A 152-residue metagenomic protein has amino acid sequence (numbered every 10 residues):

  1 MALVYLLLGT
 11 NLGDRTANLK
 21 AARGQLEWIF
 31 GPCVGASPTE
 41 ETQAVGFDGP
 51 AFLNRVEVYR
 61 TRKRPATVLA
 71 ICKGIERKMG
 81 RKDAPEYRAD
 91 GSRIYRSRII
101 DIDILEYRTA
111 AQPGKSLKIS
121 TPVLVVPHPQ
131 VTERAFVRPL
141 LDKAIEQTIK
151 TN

Functional and structural regions predicted by a protein language model:
M1-G46: N-terminal beta1-alpha1 ligand-phosphate binding loop
L8-T10, T61, D142: Short, structured patches in soluble enzyme cores that scaffold and shape functional sites
S37, A44-L53, K63-L69, K73-N152: Flexible, gly/pro- and Lys/Arg-enriched active-site loops
E57: Short basic (Lys/Arg) and small-residue
